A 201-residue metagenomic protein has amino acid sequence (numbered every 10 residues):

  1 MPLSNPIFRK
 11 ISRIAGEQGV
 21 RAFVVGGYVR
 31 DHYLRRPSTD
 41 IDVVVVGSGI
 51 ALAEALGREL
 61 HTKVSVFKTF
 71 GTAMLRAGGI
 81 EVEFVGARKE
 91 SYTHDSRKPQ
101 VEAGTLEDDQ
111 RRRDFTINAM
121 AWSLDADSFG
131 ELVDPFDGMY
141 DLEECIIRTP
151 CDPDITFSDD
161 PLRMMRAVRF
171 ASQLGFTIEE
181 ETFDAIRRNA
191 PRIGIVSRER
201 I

Functional and structural regions predicted by a protein language model:
M1-I201: Catalytic cores of the polymerase beta-like nucleotidyltransferase superfamily and closely associated nucleotide
